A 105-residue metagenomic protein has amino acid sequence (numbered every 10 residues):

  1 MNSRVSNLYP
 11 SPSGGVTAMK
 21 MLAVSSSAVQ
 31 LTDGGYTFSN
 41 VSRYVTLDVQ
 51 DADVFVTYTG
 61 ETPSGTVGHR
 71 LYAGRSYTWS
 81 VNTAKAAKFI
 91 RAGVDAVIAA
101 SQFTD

Functional and structural regions predicted by a protein language model:
M1-A18, Q102-D105: Short, intrinsically disordered N-terminal pre-domain segments
S6, T17, S25, Q30 (+3 more regions): N-terminal non-cleavable signal-anchor helices
S11, T62, R91: Acidic surface patches and DE-rich sequence motifs
P12-V41: Surface-exposed ligand/attachment interfaces on beta-rich extracellular proteins
Y36-T37, R70-A84: Beta-sandwich interaction modules
S42-V45, S80-I98: Noncatalytic modules at the cell exterior or secretory-pathway interfaces, chiefly beta-strand-rich lectin/adhesion
D48-T66, S101: Short, surface-exposed beta-strand/strand-loop-strand elements in extracellular ectodomains
